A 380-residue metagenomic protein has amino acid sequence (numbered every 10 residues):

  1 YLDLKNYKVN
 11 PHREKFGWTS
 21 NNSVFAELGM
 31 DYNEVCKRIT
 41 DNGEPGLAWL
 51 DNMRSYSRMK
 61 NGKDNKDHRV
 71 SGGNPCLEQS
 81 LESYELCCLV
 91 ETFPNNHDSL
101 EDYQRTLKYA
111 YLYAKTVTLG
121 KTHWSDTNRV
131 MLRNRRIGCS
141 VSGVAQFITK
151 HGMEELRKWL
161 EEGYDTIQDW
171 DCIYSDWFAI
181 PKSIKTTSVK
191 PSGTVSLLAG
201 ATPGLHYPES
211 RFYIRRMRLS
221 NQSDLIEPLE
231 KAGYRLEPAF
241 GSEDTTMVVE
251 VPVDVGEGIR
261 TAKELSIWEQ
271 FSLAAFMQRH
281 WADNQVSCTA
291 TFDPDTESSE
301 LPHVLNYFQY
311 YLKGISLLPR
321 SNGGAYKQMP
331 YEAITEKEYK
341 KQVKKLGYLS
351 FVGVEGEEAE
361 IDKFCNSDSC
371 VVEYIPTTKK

Functional and structural regions predicted by a protein language model:
Y1-D64, G138-T166: Conserved, charged catalytic cores of large soluble enzymes
K37-T40, G46, Y56-H123, R133 (+3 more regions): Catalytic alpha/beta core of large soluble enzyme barrels
N96-E101, T122-T127, I148-W159: Inter-helical turn/loop segments and adjacent helix faces that build the functional surface of alpha-helical bundle
T122-N134, P181-K182: Active-site-adjacent structural elements in folded domains
N128-R133, L156-G163, A290-D295: Conserved short loop/turn motifs at secondary-structure junctions
T166-P191, G200, E357-A359, F364: Flexible, glycine/threonine-enriched loop-and-boundary segments that flank and lead into catalytic domains of large
N366, V371: Cys/His/Pro-rich metal-binding microdomains
